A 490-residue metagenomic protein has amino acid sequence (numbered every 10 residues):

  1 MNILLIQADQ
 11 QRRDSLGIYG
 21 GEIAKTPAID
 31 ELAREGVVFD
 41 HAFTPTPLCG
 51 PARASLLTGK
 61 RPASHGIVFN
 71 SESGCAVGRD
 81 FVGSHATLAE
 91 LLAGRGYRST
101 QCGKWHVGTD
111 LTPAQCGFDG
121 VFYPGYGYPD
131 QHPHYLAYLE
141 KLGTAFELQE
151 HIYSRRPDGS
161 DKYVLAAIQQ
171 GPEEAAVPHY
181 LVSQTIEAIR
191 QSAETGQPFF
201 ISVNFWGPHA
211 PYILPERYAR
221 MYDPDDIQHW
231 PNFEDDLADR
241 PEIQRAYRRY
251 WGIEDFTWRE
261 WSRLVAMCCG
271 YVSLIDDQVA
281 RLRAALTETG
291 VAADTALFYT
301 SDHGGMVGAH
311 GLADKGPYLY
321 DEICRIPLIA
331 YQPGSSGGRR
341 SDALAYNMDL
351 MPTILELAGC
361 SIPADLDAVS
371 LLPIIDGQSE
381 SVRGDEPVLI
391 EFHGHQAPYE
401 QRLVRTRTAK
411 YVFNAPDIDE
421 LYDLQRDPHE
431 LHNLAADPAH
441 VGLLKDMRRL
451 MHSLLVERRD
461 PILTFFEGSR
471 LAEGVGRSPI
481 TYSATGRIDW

Functional and structural regions predicted by a protein language model:
M1-N414, D419, P428-R449, S478-W490: Formylglycine-dependent sulfatase
D376, E467-S478: Amphipathic alpha-helical surface "interface" segments used for docking/oligomerization or membrane association within
P438-R470: A contiguous, mid-protein "functional segment" used to position or interact with cofactors/ions or partner subunits
